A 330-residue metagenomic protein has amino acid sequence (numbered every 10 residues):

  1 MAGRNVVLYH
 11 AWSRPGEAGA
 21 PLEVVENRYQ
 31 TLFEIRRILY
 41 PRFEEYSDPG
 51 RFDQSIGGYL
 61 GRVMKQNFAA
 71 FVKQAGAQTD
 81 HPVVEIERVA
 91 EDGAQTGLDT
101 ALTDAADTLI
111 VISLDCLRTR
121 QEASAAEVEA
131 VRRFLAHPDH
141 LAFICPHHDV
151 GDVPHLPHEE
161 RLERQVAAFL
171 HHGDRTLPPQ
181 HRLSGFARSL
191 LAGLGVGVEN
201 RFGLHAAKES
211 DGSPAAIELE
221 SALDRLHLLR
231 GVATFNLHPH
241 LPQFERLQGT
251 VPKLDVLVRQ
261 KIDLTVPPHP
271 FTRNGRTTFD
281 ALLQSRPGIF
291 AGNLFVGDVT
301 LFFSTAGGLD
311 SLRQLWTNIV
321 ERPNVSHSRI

Functional and structural regions predicted by a protein language model:
M1-I330: Short, surface-exposed patches at the edges or C-terminal ends of soluble domains, predominantly
